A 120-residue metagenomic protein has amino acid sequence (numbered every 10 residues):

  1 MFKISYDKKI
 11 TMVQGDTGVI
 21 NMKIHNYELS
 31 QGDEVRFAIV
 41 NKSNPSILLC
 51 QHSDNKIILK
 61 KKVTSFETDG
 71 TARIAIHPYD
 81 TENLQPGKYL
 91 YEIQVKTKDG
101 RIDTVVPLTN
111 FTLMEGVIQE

Functional and structural regions predicted by a protein language model:
M1-E120: Contiguous segments within soluble domain cores/interaction surfaces
